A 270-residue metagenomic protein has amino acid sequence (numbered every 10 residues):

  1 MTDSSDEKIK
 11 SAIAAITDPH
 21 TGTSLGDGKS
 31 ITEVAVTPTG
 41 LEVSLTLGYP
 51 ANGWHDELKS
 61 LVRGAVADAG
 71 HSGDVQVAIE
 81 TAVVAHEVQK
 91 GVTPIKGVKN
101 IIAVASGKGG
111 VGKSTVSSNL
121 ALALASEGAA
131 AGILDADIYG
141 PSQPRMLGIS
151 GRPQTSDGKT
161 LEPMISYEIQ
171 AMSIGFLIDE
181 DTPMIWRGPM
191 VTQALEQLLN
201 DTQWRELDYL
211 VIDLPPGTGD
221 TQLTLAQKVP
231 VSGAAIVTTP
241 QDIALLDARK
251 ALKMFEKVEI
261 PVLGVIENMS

Functional and structural regions predicted by a protein language model:
M1-T32, D68-A69: N-proximal, solvent-exposed amphipathic alpha-helical segments enriched in charged/polar residues
I13, I31, V66, V98 (+8 more regions): Residue-level signature of catalytic and energy-coupling elements of molecular machines, predominantly ATP/GTP-dependent
D27-S30, A35-A105: Extreme N-terminal, non-catalytic leader segments that precede Walker-type/kinase nucleotide-binding cores
H55, S60, D208-Y209, P215-S270: Conserved catalytic-core segment of NTP-binding enzymes
A67, A125, A226: Gly/Ala-rich phosphate-binding loop of Rossmann-like dinucleotide-binding domains, activating on the conserved
I101-D137, L252, E256: Walker A/P-loop phosphate-binding motif and the immediately C-terminal alpha-helix
L124-W186, T192, L199-N200: Phosphate-binding loop that captures ATP/GTP phosphates
G175-P189, E196-T224: Switch II (G3) loop of P-loop NTPases
